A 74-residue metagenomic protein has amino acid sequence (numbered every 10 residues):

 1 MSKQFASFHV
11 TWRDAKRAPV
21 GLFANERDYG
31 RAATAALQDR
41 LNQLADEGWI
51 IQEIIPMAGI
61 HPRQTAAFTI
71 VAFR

Functional and structural regions predicted by a protein language model:
M1-R74: Terminus-proximal functional modules
